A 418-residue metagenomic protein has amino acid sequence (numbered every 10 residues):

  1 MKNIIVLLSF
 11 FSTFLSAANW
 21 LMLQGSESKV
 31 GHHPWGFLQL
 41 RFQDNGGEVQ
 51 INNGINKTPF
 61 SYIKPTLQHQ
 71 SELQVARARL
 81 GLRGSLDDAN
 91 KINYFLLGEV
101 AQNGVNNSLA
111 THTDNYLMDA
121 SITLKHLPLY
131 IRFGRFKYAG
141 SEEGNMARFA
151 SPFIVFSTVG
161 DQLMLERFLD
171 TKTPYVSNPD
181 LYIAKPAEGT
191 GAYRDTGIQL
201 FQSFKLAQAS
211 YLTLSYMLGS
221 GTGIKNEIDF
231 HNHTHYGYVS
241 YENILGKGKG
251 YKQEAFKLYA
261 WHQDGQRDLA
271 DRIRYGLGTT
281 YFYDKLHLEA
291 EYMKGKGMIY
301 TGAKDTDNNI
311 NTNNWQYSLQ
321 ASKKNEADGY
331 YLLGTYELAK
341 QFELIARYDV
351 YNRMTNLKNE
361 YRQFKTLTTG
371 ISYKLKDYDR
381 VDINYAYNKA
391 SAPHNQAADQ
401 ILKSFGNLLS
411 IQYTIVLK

Functional and structural regions predicted by a protein language model:
M1-L21, K418: Cleavable N-terminal export/targeting peptides
I4-I5, G81, D349: Residue-level detector of intrinsically disordered/flexible regions characterized by low predicted structural confidence
L21-K29, G47-V49, I63-L67, S108 (+2 more regions): Outer-membrane beta-barrel pore domains
M22-I51, Y62-I224, H231-Y236, S240-K247 (+2 more regions): Outer membrane beta-barrel
I55-K57: Solvent-exposed, glycine/polar-rich loop segments of beta-barrel outer-membrane systems
G219-Y238, M354-K365, G370: C-terminal/domain-terminus segments
